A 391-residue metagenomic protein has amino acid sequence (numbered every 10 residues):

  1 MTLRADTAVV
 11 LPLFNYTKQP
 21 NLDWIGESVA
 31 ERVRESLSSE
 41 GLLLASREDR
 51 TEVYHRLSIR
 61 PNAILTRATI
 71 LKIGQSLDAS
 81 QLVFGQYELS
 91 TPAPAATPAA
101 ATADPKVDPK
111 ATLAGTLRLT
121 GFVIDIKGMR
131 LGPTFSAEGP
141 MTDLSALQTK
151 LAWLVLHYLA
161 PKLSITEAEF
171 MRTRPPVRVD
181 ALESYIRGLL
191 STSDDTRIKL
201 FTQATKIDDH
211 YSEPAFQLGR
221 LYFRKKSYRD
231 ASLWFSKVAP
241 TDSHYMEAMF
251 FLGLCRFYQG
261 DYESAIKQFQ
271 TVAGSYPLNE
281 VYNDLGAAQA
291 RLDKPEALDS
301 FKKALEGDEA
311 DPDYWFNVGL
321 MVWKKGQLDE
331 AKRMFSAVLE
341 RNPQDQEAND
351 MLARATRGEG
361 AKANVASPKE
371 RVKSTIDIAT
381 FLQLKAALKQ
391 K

Functional and structural regions predicted by a protein language model:
M1-D6, E31, S39, L43 (+2 more regions): C-terminal/domain-edge helix-coil "capping" segments
L3-K72, S76-D108, G128-A137, F170-R174: Short beta-strand->alpha-helix linker/helix-N-cap micro-motif that forms a surface specificity/interaction loop
T192-L200, R224-K237, Y258-T271, P277 (+3 more regions): Structural signature of tandem alpha-helical TPR/SEL1-like repeats, specifically the intra-repeat loop/turn
Y211, Y245, L278-N279, D311 (+1 more regions): Residue-level recognition of tetratricopeptide repeat
P214, A248, V281-Y282, Y314 (+1 more regions): TPR alpha-solenoid repeat register
K332, S336, E340-K391: Terminal, low-structured helical/coil segments at or just beyond the last alpha-helical repeat
